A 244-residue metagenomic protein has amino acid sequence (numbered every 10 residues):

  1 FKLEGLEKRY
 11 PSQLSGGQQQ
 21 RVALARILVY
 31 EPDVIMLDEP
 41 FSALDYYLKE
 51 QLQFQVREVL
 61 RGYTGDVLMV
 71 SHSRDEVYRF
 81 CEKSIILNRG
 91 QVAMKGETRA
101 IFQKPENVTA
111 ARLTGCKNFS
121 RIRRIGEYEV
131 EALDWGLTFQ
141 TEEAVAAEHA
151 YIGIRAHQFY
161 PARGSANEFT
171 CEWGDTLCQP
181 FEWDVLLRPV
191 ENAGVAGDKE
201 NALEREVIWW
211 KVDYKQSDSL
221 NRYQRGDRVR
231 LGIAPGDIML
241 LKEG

Functional and structural regions predicted by a protein language model:
F1-T109: ABC ATPase nucleotide-binding domains
G5, G16-G17, G90, G96 (+6 more regions): Glycine-centered flexibility sites
F54, V108, S120-I122, F169-G174: Small-residue-enriched segments and motifs
G65-L68, F119, E182: Secondary-structure boundary/capping residues
Q103-G126, G153: C-terminal boundary and immediately downstream tail of ABC-type ATPase nucleotide-binding domains
K117, Y128-G244: Non-catalytic connector elements of ABC transporters
